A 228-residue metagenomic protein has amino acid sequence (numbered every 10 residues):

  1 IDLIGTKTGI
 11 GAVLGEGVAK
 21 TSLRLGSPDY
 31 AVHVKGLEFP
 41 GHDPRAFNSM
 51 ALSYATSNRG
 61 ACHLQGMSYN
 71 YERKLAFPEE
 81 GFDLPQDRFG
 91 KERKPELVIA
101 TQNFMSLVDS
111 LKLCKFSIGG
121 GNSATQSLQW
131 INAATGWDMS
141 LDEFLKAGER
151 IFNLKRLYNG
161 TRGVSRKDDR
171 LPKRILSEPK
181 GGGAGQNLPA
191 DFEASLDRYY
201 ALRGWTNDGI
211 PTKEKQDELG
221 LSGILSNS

Functional and structural regions predicted by a protein language model:
I1-S228: Extended C-terminal regions of large enzymes
